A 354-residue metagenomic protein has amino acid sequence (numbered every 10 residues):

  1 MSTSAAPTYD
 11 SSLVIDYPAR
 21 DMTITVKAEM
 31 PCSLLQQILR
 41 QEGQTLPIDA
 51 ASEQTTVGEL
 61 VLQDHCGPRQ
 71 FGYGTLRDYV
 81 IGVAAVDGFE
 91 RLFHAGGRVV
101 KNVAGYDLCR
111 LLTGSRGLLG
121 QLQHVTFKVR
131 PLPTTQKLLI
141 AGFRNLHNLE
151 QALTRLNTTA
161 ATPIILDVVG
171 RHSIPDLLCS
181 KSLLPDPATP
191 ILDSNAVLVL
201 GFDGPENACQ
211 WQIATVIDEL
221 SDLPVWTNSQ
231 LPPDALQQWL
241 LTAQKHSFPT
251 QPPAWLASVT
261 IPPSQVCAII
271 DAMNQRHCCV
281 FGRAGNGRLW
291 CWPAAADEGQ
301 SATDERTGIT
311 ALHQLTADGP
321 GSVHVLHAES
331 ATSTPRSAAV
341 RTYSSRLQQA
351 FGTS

Functional and structural regions predicted by a protein language model:
S2, Y9-S52, H65-R98, V103 (+1 more regions): N-terminal glycine-rich flavin-associated loop
S2-S4, S180-L192, A296-T303: Intrinsically disordered, low-complexity terminal tails and inter-domain linkers enriched for S/T/G/P/D/E
P7-Y9, S52, L223-S354: Conserved glycine-rich FAD pyrophosphate-binding loop
I24-V26, K137-G142, S194-A208, W255-I261 (+2 more regions): Short cationic amphipathic helices and targeting signals
L35, L149-L153, C209-Q212, V216 (+2 more regions): Hydrophobic side chains in well-ordered alpha-helices
E53-G58, S115: Conserved A3 ("GATE") glycine/threonine-rich loop of ANL adenylate-forming enzymes
L62, I81-F248: C-terminal substrate-binding/cap subdomain adjacent to the FAD-binding core in PCMH-type and related FAD-linked
